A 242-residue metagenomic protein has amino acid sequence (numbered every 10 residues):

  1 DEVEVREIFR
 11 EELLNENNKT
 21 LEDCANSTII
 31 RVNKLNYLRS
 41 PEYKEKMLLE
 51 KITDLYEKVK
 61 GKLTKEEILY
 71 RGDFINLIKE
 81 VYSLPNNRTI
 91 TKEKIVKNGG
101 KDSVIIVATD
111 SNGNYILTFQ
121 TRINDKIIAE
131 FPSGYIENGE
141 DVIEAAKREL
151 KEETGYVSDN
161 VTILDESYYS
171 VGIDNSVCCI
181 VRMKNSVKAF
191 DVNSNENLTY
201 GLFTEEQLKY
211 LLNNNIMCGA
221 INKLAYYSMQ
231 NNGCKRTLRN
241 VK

Functional and structural regions predicted by a protein language model:
E2-E57, N124-A129, N138, I173-D174 (+2 more regions): Nudix hydrolase/Nudix homology domain
D54-I68: A short, amphipathic edge element
K65-V107, S111: Acidic, metal-coordinating catalytic segment for phosphate/diphosphate chemistry, firing primarily on the Nudix
L77-K79, V107, L117, I180-R182 (+1 more regions): Conserved hydrophobic/aromatic beta-strand scaffold that supports enzyme active sites
V81-N86, S170-A189: Active-site-adjacent beta-strand/loop module that shapes the phosphate/pyrophosphate-binding cleft
I95, G100-R148, S194: Conserved Nudix-box catalytic region and its N-terminal flanking loop in Nudix hydrolases and closely related
I116, E130, K151, T162-I163 (+1 more regions): Conserved beta-strand segments that form the floor/walls of ligand-binding pockets within enzyme and binding domains
V157-D165: A short coil-to-beta-strand element that immediately follows conserved catalytic motifs
